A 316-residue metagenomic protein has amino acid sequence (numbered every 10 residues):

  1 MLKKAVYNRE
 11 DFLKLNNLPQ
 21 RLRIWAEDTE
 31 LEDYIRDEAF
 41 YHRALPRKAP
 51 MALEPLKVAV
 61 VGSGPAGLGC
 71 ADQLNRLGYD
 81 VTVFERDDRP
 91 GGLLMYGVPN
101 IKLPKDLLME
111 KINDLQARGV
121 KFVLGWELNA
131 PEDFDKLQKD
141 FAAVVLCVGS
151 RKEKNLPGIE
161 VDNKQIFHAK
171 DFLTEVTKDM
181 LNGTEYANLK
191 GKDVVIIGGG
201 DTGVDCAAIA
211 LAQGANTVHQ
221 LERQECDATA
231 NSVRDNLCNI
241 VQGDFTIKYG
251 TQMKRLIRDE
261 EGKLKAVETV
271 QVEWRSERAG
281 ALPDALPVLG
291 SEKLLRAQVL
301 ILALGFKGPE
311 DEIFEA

Functional and structural regions predicted by a protein language model:
L2-Y7, T29-K48, L53: Short microdomains enriched in Cys/His and/or Lys/Arg
K3-R9, L13-N16, I24-W25, L56-L128 (+3 more regions): Beta1-alpha1 glycine-rich phosphate/pyrophosphate-binding loop at the start of Rossmann-like nucleotide-binding domains
E10-E38, V144, V148-S150, L156-D162: Helix-enriched interaction subdomains in cytosolic or periplasmic regions, typified by TIR/SEFIR signaling/NADase cores
F40-V58, T174-K192: A short, basic/flexible loop-to-alpha-helix module at the beginning of a structural domain
D106-K154, D171, V176-T184, L189 (+1 more regions): A Rossmann-like FAD-binding core segment of flavoenzymes
G198: Active-site glycine-centered loops adjacent to acidic/histidine catalytic or metal-binding residues that shape
